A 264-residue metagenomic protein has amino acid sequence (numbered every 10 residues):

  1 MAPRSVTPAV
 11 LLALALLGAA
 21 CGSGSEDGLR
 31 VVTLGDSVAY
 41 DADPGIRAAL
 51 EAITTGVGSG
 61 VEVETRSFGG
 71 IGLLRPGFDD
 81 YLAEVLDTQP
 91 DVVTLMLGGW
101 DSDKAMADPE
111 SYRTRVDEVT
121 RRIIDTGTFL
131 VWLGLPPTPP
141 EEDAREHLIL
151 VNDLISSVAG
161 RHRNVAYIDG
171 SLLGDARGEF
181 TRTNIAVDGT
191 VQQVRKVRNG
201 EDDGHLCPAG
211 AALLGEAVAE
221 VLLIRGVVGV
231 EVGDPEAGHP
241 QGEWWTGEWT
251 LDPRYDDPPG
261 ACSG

Functional and structural regions predicted by a protein language model:
M1-V10: Bacterial N-terminal signal peptides that target proteins for export
L17-A20: C-terminal motif of bacterial Sec signal peptides marking the signal peptidase cleavage site
G22-G24: Bacterial signal peptide processing site
G28-T114, Q241-G264: Conserved SGNH/GDSL esterase-like catalytic core that processes O-acyl groups on lipids and polysaccharides
T33, D41, G45, D80 (+7 more regions): Extracytoplasmic/secreted proteins, especially bacterial periplasmic and envelope-associated proteins
D41-A42, D101-P109, P139-E146, A176-E179: Extracytoplasmic/secreted cell-surface and envelope-processing proteins
G99-W100, R121-N152, S171-L172: Active-site segments of SGNH/GDSL-like serine hydrolases that catalyze O-acetyl group transfer/hydrolysis on lipids
P140-G264: Catalytic His-Asp segment of secreted/periplasmic serine-dependent ester chemistry enzymes
